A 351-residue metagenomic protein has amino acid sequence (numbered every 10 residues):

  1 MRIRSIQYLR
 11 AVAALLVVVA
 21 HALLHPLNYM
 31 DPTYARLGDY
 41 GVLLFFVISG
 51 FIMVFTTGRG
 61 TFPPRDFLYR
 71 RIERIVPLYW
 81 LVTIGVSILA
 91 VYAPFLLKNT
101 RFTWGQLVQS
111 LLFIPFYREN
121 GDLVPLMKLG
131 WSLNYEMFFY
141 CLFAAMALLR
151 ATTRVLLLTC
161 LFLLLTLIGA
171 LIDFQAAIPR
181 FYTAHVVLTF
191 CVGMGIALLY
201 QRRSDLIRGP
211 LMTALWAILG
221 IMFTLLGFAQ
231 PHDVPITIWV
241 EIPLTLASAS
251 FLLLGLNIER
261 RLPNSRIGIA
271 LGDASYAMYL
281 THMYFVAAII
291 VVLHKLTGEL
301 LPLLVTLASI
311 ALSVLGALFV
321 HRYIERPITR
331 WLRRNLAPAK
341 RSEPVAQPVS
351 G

Functional and structural regions predicted by a protein language model:
M1-Y8, V12-R36, V54-D66, F116-D122 (+4 more regions): Alpha-helical transmembrane segments in multi-pass integral membrane proteins
Q7, A11-A14, V42-L43, S49 (+2 more regions): Residues within membrane-spanning alpha-helices of integral membrane proteins, especially the hydrophobic core/packing
Y40, V54, I75-M137, C141 (+3 more regions): Membrane-interface helix-loop-helix regions
G50, Y140-A147: Alpha-helical scaffold elements that line and support the substrate/ligand-binding pocket of soluble hydrolases
Y69: Phosphate-coordinating loops and pocket residues in cytosolic domains that bind phosphorylated ligands
I72: Active-site helix-to-loop segments that bind/position phosphate- or nucleotide-bearing substrates and donors across
V349-G351: Long, low-complexity, intrinsically disordered cytosolic termini of multi-pass membrane proteins
